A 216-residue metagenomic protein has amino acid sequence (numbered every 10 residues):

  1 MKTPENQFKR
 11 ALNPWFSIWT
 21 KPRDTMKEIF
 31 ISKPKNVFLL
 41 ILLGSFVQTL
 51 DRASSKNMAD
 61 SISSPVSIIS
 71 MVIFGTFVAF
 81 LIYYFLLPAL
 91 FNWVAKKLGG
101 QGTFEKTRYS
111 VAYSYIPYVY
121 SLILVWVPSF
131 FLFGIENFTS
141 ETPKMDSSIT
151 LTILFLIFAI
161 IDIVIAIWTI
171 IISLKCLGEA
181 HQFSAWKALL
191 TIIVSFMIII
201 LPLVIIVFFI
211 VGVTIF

Functional and structural regions predicted by a protein language model:
M1-S63: N-terminal juxtamembrane cytosolic/stromal segments of multi-pass membrane proteins
Q7-I29, F77, L90, V94 (+3 more regions): Hydrophobic alpha-helical segments of integral membrane proteins, encompassing both true transmembrane helices
R23, K27-L42, E105-Y115, K187-I193: Alpha-helical transmembrane segments and their helix-start/interface "positive-inside/aromatic belt" motifs in integral
G44-R52, A79, Y83, L87 (+5 more regions): Alpha-helical transmembrane segments of multipass membrane proteins
Q48-A79, V125-I163, I200-F216: Membrane-helix interface segments in multi-pass membrane proteins
S64-L132: Alpha-helical transmembrane segments with an aromatic anchor "belt"
Y83-K96, D162-H181: Transmembrane alpha-helical segments in integral membrane proteins
S173-I198: Interfacial loop-to-transmembrane junctions
